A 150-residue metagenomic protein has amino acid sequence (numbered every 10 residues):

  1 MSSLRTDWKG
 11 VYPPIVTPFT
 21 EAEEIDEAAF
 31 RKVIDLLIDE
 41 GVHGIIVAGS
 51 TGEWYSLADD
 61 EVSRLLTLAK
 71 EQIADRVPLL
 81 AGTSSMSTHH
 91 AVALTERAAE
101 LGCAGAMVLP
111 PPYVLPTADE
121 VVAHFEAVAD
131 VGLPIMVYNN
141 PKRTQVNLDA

Functional and structural regions predicted by a protein language model:
S2-P13, T17-Q145: Active-site beta->alpha loop and helix N-cap motifs at the rims of alpha/beta catalytic domains
L148-A150: Active-site glycine-rich loop that binds ribose-phosphate moieties when present
